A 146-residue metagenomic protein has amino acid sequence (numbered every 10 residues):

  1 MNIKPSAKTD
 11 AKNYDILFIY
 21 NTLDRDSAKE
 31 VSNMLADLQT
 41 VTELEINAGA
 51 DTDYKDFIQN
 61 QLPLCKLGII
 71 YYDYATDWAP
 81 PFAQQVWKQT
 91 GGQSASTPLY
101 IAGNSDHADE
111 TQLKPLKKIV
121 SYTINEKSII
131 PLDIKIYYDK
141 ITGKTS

Functional and structural regions predicted by a protein language model:
M1-G68, W87-P98, T142-S146: Conserved N-terminal substructure of TIR/SEFIR domains
M1-S6, S121-S146: C-terminal helix of von Willebrand factor
S27-V31, A79-Q84, D109-Q112: A short acidic (Asp/Glu
G49-T52, D106-A108, E126-K135: A short acidic, often aromatic-flanked loop/helix-cap motif at beta-alpha or helix-coil junctions that lines enzyme
D53-F57, S105-S121: Glycine-rich, charge-decorated loop segments at or immediately adjacent to ligand/cofactor-binding or catalytic sites
Q59-N60, Q112-K117, K135-T142: Short, surface-exposed amphipathic charged segments that create phosphate/polyanion-binding patches used for binding
I69-D73: Acidic beta-strand-to-loop metal/phosphate-binding motif
Y74-A102: Amphipathic helical hotspot of TIR/SEFIR-family domains
